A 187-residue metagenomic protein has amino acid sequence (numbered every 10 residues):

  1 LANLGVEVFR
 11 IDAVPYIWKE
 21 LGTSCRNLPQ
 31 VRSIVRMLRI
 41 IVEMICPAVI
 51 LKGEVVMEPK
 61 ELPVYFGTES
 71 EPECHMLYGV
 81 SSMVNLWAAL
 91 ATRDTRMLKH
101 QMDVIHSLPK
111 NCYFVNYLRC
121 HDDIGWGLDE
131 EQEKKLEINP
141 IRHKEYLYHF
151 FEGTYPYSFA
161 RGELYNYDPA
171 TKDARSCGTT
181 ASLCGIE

Functional and structural regions predicted by a protein language model:
L1-E187: Active-site and adjacent substrate-binding regions of carbohydrate-active enzymes
